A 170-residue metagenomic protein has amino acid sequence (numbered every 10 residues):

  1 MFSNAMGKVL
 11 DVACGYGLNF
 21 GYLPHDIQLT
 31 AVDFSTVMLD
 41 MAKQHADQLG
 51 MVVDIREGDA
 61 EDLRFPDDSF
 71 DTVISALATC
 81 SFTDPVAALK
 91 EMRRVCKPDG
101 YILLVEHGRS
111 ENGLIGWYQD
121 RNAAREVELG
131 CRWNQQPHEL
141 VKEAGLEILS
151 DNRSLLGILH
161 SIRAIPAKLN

Functional and structural regions predicted by a protein language model:
K8-D62: Class I SAM-dependent methyltransferase SAM/SAH-binding core
Q28, D99-Y101: Short glycine-centered segments of the SAM/dcSAM-binding site in methyltransferase folds
E61-V73: A short acidic, Gly/Pro-enriched loop at the edge of an enzyme's catalytic core that lines a small-molecule cofactor
T72-D84: A short SAM/SAH-binding and catalytic strip from SAM-dependent methyltransferases
V86-P98: A short glycine-rich, Lys/Arg-flanked "PGG" loop and its adjoining helix->strand segment in the class I
L103-S161: C-terminal alpha-helical "lid/dimerization" subdomain adjacent to the S-adenosyl-L-methionine
S161-N170: C-terminal lobe and adjacent flexible extensions of AdoMet/dcAdoMet transferase-like proteins
